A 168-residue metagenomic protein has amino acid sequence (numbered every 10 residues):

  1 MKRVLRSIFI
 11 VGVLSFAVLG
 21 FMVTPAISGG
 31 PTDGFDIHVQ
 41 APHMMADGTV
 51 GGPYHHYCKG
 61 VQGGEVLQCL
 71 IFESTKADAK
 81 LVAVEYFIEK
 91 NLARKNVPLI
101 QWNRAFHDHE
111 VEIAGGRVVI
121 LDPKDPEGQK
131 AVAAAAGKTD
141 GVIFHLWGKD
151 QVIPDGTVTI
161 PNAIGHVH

Functional and structural regions predicted by a protein language model:
M1-F9: Bacterial N-terminal signal peptides that target proteins for export
V11-G20: Bacterial N-terminal signal peptides
L19-S28: Membrane-interface motif at the C-terminal end of an N-terminal transmembrane signal
I27-E73: N-terminal secretory signal peptides
A41-M44, L146-K149, H166: Generic structural "secondary-structure junction" signal
T75-V152: An exposed acidic His-Trp-rich patch
V152-H168: Extended, compositionally biased alpha-helical segments that mediate assembly or anchoring
